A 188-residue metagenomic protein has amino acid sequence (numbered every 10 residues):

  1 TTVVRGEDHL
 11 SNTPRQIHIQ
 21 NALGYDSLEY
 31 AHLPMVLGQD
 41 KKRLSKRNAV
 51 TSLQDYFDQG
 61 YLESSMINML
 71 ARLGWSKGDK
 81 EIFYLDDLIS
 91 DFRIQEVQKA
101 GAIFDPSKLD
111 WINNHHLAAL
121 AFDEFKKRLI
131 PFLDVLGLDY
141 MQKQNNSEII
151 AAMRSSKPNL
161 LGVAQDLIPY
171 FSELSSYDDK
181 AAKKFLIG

Functional and structural regions predicted by a protein language model:
T1-E7: A short, conserved beta-strand element enriched in hydrophobic/aromatic residues
D8-P14, H18-G188: Conserved nucleotide- and phosphate/pyrophosphate-binding catalytic cores in adenylate/nucleotidyl-handling enzymes
